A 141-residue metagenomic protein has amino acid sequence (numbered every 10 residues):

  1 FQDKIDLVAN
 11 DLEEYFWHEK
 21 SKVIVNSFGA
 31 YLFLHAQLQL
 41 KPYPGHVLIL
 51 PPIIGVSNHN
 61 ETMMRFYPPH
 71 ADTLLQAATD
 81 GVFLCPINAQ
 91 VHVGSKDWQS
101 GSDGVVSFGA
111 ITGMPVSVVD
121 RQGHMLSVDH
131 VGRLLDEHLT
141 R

Functional and structural regions predicted by a protein language model:
F1-E19, G123-H124: Active-site catalytic motif of lipid deacylating hydrolases and related acyltransferases
I24-L34: Gly/Ala-rich beta-loop-alpha elbow adjacent to hydrolase catalytic centers
L48-S57: Active-site nucleophile loop of the alpha/beta-hydrolase fold
T62-V82: Active-site nucleophile elbow and catalytic-triad environment of alpha/beta-hydrolase enzymes
C85-P86, V91-V93: Short beta-strand/loop motif that positions the catalytic acidic residue of the alpha/beta-hydrolase fold
S95-D97, D120-G123: Acidic beta-to-alpha connecting loop that harbors the catalytic carboxylate
W98-G104, S127: Conserved alpha/beta-hydrolase "acid-adjacent" motif
Q122-R133: Catalytic histidine-centered segment of alpha/beta-hydrolase-like enzymes
